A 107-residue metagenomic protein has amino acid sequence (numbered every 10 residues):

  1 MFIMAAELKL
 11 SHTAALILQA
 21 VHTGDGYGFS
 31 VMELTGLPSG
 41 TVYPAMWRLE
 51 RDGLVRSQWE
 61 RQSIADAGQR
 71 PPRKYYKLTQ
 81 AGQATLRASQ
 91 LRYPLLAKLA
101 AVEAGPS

Functional and structural regions predicted by a protein language model:
M1-I3, Q80-S107: Amphipathic alpha-helical dimerization/coiled-coil segments that flank or bridge DNA-binding/regulatory modules
M4-E7, S63-A65: Short beta-strand/turn micro-motifs at beta-sheet edges
A5-Y43: N-terminal helix-turn-helix DNA-binding core of bacterial DNA-binding proteins
S11, L78-T79: Residue-level signal for threonine
T23-Y27, R51-G53, A81-A84: Short, charged/polar surface micro-motifs in flexible loops or helix N-caps
V42-L54: Basic amphipathic alpha-helical segments that dock to polyanions
D52-Q69, K77: Beta-hairpin "wing" of winged helix-turn-helix
P72: Exposed loop/turn and edge beta-strand positions of beta-sandwich/beta-sheet ligand-binding modules
